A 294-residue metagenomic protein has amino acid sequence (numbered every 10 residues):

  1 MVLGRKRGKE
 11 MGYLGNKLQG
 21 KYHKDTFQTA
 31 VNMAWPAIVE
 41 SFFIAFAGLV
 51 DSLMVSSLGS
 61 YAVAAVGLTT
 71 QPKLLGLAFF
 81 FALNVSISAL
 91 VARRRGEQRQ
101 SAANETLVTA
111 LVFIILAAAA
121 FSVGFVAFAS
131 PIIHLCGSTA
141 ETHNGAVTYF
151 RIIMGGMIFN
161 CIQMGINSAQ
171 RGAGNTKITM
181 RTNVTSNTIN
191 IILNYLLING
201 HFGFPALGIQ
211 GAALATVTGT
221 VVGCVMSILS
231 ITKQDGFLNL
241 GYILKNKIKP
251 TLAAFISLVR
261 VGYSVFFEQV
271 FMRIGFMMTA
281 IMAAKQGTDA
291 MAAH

Functional and structural regions predicted by a protein language model:
M1-A37, V91-I158, F204-Y263: Short alpha-helical transmembrane segments in multi-pass integral membrane proteins
F27-F46, V50, P72-F79, G155 (+4 more regions): Residue-level signal for short hydrophobic patches within transmembrane helices of multi-pass membrane transporters
I38, F42, F46, V50 (+12 more regions): Generic alpha-helical transmembrane segments of integral inner-membrane proteins, especially permease/transport modules
F46-A64, I133-A140, L196-L207, F266 (+1 more regions): Helix-terminus/linker motif at the lipid-water interface of multi-pass membrane proteins
M54, I87, P131-G137, N167-K177 (+3 more regions): Juxtamembrane transmembrane-helix termini
S60-Q71, A146, F150, A213 (+1 more regions): Small-residue hotspots at the loop-to-helix junctions and early N-terminal turns of transmembrane alpha-helices
V63-V123, N160-T179, F276, A284 (+1 more regions): Small-residue-rich hydrophobic transmembrane alpha-helices
I114, A169-L196, Q210-L214: Alpha-helical transmembrane segments of multi-pass membrane transporters/permeases
